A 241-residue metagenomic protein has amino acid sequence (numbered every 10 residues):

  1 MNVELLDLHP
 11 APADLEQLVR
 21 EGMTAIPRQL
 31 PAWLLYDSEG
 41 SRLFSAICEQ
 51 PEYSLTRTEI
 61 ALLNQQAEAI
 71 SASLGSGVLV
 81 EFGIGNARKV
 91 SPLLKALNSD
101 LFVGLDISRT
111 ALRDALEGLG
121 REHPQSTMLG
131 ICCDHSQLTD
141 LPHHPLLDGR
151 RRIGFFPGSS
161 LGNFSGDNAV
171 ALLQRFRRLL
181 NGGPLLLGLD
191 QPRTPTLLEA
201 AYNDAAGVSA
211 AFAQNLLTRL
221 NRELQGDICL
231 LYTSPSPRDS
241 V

Functional and structural regions predicted by a protein language model:
M1-W33: N-terminal auxiliary segments of SAM/dcSAM-dependent transferases
P31-W33, R42-A69: Class I SAM-dependent methyltransferase Rossmann-like catalytic core, especially the SAM/SAH-binding loop
G77-G85: Conserved class I S-adenosyl-L-methionine
N86-L97: Conserved SAM-binding loop of SAM-dependent methyltransferases across substrates and taxa, primarily the Class I
S108: Conserved SAM/SAH-binding beta-strand->alpha-helix loop
V170-G182: A short glycine-rich, Lys/Arg-flanked "PGG" loop and its adjoining helix->strand segment in the class I
N181-D190: Conserved beta-strand signature within the Rossmann-like core of class I S-adenosyl-L-methionine
Y232-D239: Conserved small/polar residues in nucleotide/adenosyl-binding loops
